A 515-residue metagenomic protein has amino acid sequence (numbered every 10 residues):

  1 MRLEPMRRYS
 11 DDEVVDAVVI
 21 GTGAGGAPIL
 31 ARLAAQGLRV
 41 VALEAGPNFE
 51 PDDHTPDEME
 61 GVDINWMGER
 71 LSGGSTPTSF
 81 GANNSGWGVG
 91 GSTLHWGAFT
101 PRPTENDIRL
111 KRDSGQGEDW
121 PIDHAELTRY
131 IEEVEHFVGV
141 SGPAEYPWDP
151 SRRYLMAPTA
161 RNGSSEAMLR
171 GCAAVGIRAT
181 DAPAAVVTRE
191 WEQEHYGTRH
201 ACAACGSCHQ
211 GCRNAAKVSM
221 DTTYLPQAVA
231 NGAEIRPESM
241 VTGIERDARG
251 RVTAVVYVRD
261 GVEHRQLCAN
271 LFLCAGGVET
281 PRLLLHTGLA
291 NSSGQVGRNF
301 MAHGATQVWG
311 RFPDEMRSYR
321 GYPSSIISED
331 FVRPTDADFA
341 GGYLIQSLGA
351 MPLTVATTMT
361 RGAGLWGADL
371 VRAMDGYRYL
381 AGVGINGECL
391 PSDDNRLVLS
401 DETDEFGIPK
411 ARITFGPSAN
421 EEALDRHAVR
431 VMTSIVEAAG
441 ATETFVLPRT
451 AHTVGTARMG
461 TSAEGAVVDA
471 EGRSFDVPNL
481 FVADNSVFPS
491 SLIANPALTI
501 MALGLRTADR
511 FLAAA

Functional and structural regions predicted by a protein language model:
M1-A17, A35-Q36, L505, A513-A515: Extreme N-terminal leader/targeting segments of oxidoreductases
A17-A42: N-terminal Rossmann-like FAD-binding beta1-loop-alpha1 element of flavoenzymes
P28, P47, A269-G387: Mid-to-C-terminal "cap/lid" subdomains and adjacent gly/pro-rich loops that border and regulate access to redox
A35, R39, G46-P51, T55-P56 (+8 more regions): Glycine-rich loop(s) and the adjacent beta-strand/alpha-helix scaffold that form part
G61-W148, D393: Redox-cofactor-proximal catalytic regions of oxidoreductases
D113-E238, T453, R458: Conserved redox-cofactor binding core of oxidoreductases
D181-T188, A201-C208, A215, T242-R246 (+4 more regions): A glycine-rich dinucleotide-binding beta-alpha-beta segment and adjacent secondary-structure elements that constitute
S490-D509: A conserved FAD-binding loop/helix module that cradles the flavin
